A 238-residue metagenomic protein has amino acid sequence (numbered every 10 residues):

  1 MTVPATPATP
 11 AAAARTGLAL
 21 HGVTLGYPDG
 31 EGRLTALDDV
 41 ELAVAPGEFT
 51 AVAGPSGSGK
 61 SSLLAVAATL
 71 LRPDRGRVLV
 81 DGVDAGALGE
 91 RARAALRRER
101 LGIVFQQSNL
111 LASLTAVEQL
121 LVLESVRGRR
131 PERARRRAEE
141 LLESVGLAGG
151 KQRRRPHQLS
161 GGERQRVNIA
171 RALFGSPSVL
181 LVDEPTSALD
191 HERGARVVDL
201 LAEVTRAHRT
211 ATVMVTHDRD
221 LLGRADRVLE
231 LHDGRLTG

Functional and structural regions predicted by a protein language model:
E31-L34, A85-G102: ABC ATPase NBD coupling module
G76-D84: Conserved ABC transporter NBD signature motif
D84, E132-G150: Conserved ABC ATPase "signature" region
L114-L123: Short coil-to-helix segment of the ABC ATPase nucleotide-binding domain corresponding to the Q-loop/switch region
R155-L159, E163-Q165: Conserved ABC ATPase signature
A172-L173: ABC ATPase C-loop
S176: Conserved catalytic motifs of ABC-family nucleotide-binding domains
L180-D183: Catalytic Walker B motif of ABC-type/P-loop ATPase nucleotide-binding domains
